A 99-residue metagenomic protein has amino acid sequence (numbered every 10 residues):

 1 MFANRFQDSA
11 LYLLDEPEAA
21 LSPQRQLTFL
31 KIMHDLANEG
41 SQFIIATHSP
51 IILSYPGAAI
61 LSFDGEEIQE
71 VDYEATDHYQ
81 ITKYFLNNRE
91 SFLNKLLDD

Functional and structural regions predicted by a protein language model:
M1-L14, Q24-K31, D35-L36: GG-anchored amphipathic helix commonly corresponding to the ABC/SMC/Rad50 NBD signature/C-loop
E18-A19: Short loop immediately C-terminal to the Walker-B catalytic DE motif in ABC-type ATPase nucleotide-binding domains
Q24-I44, S49-D99: C-terminal lobe/lid and adjacent interdomain/linker elements of RecA-like ASCE P-loop ATPase modules
